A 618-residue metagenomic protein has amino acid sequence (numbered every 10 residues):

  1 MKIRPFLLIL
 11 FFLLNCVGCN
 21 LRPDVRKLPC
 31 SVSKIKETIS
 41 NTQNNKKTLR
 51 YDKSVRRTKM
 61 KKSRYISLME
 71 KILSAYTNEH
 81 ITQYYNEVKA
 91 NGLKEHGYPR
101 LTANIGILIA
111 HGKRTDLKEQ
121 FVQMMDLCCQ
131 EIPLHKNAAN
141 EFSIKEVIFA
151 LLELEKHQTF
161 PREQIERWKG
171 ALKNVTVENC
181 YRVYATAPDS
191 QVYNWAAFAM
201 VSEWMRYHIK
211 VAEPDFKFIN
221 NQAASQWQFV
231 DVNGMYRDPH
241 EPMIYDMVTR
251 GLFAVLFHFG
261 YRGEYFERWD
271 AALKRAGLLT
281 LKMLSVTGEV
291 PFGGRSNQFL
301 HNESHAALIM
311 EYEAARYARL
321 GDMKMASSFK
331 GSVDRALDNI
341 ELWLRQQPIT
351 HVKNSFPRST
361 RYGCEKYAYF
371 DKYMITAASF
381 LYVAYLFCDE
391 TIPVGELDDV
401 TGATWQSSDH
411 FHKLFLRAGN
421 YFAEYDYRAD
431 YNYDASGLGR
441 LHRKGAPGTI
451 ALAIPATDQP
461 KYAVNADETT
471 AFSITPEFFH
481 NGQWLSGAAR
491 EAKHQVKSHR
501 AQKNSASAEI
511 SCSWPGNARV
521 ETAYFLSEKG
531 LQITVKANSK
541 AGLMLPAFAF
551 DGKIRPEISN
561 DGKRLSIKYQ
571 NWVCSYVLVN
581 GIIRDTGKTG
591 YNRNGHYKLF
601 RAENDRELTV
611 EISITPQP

Functional and structural regions predicted by a protein language model:
K2-R22: Classical Sec-dependent N-terminal signal peptides that target proteins to the secretory pathway
C19-H96, R100-L101, A602-N604, T615-P618: Mature N-terminal, pre-catalytic/accessory segment of carbohydrate-active enzymes
T38, L68-A75, Q120-L127, R167 (+3 more regions): Charge-rich, solvent-exposed alpha-helical interaction surfaces
E79-N221: Extended ligand-binding groove/face enriched in aromatic
A138, I144-A150, G170-T404: Extracellular polysaccharide-recognition and catalytic grooves
K282-S575, G581-T586: Extended polysaccharide-engagement surfaces of secreted carbohydrate-active enzymes
K540, V577-P618: Beta-strand-rich recognition/accessory modules
